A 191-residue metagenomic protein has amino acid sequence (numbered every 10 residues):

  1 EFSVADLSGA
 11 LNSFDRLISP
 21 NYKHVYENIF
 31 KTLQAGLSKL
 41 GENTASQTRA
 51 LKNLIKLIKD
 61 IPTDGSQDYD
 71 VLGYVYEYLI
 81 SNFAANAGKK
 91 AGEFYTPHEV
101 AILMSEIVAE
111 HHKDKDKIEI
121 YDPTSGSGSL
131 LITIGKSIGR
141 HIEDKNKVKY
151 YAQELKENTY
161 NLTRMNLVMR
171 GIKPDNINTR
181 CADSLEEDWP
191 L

Functional and structural regions predicted by a protein language model:
E1-H112, D175-S184: Non-catalytic, mostly N-terminal accessory regions of nucleic-acid modification and defense proteins
K90-L191: Conserved S-adenosyl-L-methionine
